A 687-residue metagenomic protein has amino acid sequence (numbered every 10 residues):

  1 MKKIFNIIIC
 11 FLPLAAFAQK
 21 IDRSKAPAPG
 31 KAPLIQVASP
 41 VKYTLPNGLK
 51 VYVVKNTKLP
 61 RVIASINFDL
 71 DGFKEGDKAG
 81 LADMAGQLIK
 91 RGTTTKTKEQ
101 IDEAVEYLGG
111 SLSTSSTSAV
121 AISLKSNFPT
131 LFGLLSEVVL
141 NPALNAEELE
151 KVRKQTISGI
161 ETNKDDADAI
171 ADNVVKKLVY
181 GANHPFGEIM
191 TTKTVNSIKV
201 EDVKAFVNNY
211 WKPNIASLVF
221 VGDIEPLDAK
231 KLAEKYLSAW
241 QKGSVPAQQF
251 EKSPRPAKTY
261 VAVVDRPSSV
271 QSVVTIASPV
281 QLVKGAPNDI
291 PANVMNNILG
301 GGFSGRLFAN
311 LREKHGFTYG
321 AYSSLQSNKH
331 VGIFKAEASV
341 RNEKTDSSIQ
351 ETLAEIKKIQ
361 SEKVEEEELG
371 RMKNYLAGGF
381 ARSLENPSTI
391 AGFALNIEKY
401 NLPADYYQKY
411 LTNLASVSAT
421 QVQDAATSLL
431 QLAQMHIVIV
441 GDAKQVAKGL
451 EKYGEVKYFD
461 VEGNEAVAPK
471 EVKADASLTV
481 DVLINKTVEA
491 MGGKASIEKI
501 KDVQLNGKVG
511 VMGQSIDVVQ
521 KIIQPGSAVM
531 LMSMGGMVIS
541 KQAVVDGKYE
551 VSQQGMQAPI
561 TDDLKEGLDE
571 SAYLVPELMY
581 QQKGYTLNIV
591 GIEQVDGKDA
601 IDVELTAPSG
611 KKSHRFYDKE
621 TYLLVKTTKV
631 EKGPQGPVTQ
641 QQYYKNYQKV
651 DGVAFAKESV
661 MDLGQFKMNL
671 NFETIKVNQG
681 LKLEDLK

Functional and structural regions predicted by a protein language model:
Q19-S24, N163-K212, Y322, S327 (+3 more regions): Scaffold signal of the M16-like zinc-metallopeptidase fold and its non-catalytic homologs
K20-G30, S217-L282, G441, E451-K470: An aromatic/glycine/proline-enriched structural segment found at the starts of mature extracellular/organellar domains
I63-K125, D165, G187-I189, G301-F317: M16/MPP (pitrilysin/insulinase) zinc-metallopeptidase core fold and M16-derived inactive scaffolds
G92-T95, S123-R153, V283, Y322 (+2 more regions): M16/insulysin-pitrilysin zinc metalloprotease superfamily fold
T194, D475-N485, E489, V545-K612 (+3 more regions): Flexible, processing/modification-adjacent segments and terminal tails in exported/periplasmic/extracellular proteins
P226, D599-K687: Gly/Pro-enriched, hydrophobic low-complexity segments that function as extracytoplasmic propeptides/linkers
T275-A277, L299-V340: A structural supersecondary motif
D481-N485, E489-M556, T586-I589, Q594: N-terminal mature ectodomain segment of secretory-pathway/periplasmic proteins
